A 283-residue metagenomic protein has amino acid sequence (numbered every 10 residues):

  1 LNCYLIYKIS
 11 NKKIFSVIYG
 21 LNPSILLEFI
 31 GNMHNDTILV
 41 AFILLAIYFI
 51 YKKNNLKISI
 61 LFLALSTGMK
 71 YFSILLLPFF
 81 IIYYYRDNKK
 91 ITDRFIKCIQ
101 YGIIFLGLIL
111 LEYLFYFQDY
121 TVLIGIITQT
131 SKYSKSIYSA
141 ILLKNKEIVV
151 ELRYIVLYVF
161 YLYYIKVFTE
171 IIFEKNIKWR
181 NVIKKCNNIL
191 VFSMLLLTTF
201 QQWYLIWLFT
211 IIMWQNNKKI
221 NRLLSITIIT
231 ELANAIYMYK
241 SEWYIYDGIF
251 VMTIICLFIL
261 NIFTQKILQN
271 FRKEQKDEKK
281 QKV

Functional and structural regions predicted by a protein language model:
L1-Q129, K146-E147, E151-V283: Multi-pass membrane glycosyltransferase architecture that uses lipid-linked
T130-Y138: Extracytoplasmic catalytic/substrate-binding loops of multi-pass membrane glycan-assembly enzymes
I141-K144: Membrane-proximal helix-loop-helix interfaces that form the catalytic/acceptor-binding platform of multi-pass membrane
